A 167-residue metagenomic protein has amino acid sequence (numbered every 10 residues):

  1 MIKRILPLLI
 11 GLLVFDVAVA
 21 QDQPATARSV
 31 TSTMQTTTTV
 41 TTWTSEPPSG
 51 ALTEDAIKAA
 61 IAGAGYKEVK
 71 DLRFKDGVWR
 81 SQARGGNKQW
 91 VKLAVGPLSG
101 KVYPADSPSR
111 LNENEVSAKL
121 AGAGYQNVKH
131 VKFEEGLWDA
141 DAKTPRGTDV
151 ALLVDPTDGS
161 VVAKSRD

Functional and structural regions predicted by a protein language model:
M1-Q21: Sec-dependent N-terminal signal peptides
Q21-T42: N-terminal propeptides/low-complexity segments immediately following signal peptides in secreted or periplasmic proteins
Q35-T44, G96-P104: Acidic/histidine-rich, surface-exposed loop or edge segments in extracytoplasmic proteins
T44-K67, P108-N127: Short, non-transmembrane alpha-helical segments in secretory-pathway proteins
T53-D106: Acidic (E/D-rich), amphipathic helical modules within compact regulatory domains
D71-K75, H130-D139, K143: A cross-family detector of function-defining hotspots
S81-Q82, A140, G159: Conserved histidines in hydrophobic membrane contexts and catalytic metal-binding motifs
V91-V102, V150-A163: A short, surface-exposed beta-strand/turn
